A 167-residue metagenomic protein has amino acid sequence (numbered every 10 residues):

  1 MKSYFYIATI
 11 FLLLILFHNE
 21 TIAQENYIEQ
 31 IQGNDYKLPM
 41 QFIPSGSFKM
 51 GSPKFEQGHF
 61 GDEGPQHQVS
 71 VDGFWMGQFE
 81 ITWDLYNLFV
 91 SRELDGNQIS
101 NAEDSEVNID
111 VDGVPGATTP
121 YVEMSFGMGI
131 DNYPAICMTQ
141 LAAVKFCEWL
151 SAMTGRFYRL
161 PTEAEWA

Functional and structural regions predicted by a protein language model:
M1-F5: Positively charged n-region of N-terminal signal peptides that target proteins for export
I7-L16: Bacterial N-terminal signal peptides
T21-A23: Boundary at the C-terminal end of the N-terminal hydrophobic targeting segment
E25-Y36: Primarily auto-inhibitory N-terminal propeptides
N34-M50: Mature N-terminal segment immediately following signal peptide/propeptide cleavage in secreted/periplasmic
M40, S47, Q66-Q68, G73: Well-ordered beta-strand positions in beta-sheet-rich domains
M50-Q57, S70-A167: Active-site microenvironments of metalloenzymes and redox enzymes
G58-G64: C-terminal, low-complexity/hydrophilic appendages and adjacent surface loops of extracellular/periplasmic anionic
